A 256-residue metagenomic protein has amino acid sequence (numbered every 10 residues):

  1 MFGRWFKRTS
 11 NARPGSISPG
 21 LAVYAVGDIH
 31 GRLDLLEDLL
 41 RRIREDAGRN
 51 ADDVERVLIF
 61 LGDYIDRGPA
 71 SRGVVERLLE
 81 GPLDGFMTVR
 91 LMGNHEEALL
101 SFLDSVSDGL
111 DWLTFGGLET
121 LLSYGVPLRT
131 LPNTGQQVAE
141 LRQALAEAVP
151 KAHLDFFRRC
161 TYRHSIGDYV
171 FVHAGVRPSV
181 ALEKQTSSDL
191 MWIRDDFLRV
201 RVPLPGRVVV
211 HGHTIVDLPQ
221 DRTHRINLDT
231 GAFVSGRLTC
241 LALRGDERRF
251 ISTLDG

Functional and structural regions predicted by a protein language model:
M1-G20, I29, A51, R158-T161 (+4 more regions): Extended recognition/assembly regions associated with phosphoester-bond processing machinery
M1-V75: N-terminal active-site segment of His-dependent metallophosphoesterases
V26-G27, I59-G62, V89-G93, V208-T214 (+1 more regions): Active-site neighborhood of phospho(di)ester-bond hydrolases with catalytic His/Asp-centered motifs
R32-D34, D66-P69, H95-L100, P178-S179 (+2 more regions): Active-site environment of divalent metal-dependent phosphoester hydrolases
Y64-E80, S101-D108, Q220-D221: Metal-dependent catalytic neighborhoods of phosphoester/phosphodiester hydrolases
V74-D84, A152-R159: Catalytic-core regions built around general acid/base machinery
T88-Q137, L141-R142: A basic- and aromatic-enriched beta-loop-alpha substructure that forms the phosphate/nucleotide- and DNA/RNA-contacting
E119-N227, G231-G236, R244-D255: Acidic, His/Gly-enriched loop-helix segments that form or flank divalent-metal centers in metallo-dependent hydrolases
